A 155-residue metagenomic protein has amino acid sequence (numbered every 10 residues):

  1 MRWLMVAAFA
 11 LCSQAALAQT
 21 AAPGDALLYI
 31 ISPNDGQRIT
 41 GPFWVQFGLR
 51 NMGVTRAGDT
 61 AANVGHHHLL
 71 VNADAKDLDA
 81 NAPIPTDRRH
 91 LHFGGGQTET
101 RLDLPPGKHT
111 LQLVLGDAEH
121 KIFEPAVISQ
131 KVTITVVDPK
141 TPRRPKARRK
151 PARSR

Functional and structural regions predicted by a protein language model:
T20-T40, T141-R155: Short, compositionally biased P/S/T/A/G/V-rich stretches that sit at domain boundaries
G41, G65, P105-G107: A glycine-anchored, Pro-Gly-centered beta-turn/N-cap motif
G48-D59: Short amphipathic, basic-aromatic surface patches that mediate peripheral association with negatively charged
D59-H67, I128: Short coil-to-beta strand junction motifs in C2/discoidin
K76, G116-E124: Short acidic/polar inter-strand loop motif in beta-rich domains
A80-L102: A beta-strand/beta-hairpin structural motif
P125-P145: Short beta-strand elements
